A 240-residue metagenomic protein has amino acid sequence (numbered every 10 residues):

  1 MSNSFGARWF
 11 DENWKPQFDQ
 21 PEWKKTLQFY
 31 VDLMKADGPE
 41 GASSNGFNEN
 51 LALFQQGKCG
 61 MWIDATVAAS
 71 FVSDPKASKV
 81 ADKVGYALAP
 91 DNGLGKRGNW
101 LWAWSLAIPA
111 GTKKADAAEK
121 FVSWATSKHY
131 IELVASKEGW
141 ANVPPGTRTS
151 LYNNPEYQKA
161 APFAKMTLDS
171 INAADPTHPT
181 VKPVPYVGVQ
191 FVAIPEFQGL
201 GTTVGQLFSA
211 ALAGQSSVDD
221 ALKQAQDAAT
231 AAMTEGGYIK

Functional and structural regions predicted by a protein language model:
M1-P16, E22-W23, C59: Extracytoplasmic/periplasmic solute-binding protein
N13-S44, G85, A89-P90: Glycine-centered hinge/linker elements that transmit conformational signals in sensory and ligand-binding systems
E22-F29, K113-A125, D220-Q224: Short amphipathic alpha-helical coupling segments at ligand-binding clamshell hinges and other catalytic/signaling
N48-L51, Q55: Short hydrophobic/charged patches on amphipathic alpha-helices used for structural packing and interfaces
F54, V218-A231: Short, well-structured alpha-helical segments that form the helix of a local strand-helix-strand
Q56-A65: Alpha-to-beta junction loops
V67-A81, N92-T202, K240: C-terminal lobe and pocket-closing loops of periplasmic/extracytoplasmic Venus-flytrap solute-binding proteins
G199-G214: Solvent-exposed, amphipathic alpha-helical segments
